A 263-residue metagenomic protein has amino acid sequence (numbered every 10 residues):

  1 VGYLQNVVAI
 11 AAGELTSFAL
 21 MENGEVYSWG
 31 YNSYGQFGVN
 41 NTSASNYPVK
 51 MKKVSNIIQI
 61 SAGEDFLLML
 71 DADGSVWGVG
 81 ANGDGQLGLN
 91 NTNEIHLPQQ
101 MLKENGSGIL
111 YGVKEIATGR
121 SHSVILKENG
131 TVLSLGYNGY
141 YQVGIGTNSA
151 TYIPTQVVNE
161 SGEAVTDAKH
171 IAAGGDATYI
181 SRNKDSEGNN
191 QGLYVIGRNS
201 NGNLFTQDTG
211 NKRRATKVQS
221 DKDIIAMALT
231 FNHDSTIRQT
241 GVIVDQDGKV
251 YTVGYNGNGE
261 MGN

Functional and structural regions predicted by a protein language model:
G2-L4, I60, G106-Y111, G162-T166 (+1 more regions): Short glycine-/Asp-/Thr-/Trp-enriched loop segments that recur within the blades of beta-propeller repeat domains
V8, E14-L15, G24, E64-D65 (+8 more regions): Short coil/turn segments that connect the beta-strands within blades of beta-propeller domains
T16-A19, S28, F66-M69, G78 (+6 more regions): Conserved core positions of repeat-based scaffolds
N23, N32, D73, N82 (+7 more regions): Residue-level signature of beta-propeller blades and closely related beta-rich strand-turn architectures in secreted
Y27-Y47, W77-L97, L135-T155, Y194-R214 (+1 more regions): Short glycine/serine- and acidic-residue-enriched loop/turn motifs that recur at repeat junctions
V49-K50, Q99-G106, T155-E160, A215-K217: A short beta-strand motif characteristic of beta-propeller blades
